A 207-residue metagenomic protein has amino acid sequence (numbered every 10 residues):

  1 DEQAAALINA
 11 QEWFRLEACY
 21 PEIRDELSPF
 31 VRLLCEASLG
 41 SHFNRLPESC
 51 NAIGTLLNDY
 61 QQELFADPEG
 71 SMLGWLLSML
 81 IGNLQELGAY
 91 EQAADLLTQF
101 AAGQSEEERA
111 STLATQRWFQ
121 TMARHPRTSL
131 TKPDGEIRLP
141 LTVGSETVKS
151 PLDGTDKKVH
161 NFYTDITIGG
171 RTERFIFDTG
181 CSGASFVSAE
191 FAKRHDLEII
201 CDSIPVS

Functional and structural regions predicted by a protein language model:
D1-S207: Pepsin/retropepsin-fold aspartyl endopeptidases
